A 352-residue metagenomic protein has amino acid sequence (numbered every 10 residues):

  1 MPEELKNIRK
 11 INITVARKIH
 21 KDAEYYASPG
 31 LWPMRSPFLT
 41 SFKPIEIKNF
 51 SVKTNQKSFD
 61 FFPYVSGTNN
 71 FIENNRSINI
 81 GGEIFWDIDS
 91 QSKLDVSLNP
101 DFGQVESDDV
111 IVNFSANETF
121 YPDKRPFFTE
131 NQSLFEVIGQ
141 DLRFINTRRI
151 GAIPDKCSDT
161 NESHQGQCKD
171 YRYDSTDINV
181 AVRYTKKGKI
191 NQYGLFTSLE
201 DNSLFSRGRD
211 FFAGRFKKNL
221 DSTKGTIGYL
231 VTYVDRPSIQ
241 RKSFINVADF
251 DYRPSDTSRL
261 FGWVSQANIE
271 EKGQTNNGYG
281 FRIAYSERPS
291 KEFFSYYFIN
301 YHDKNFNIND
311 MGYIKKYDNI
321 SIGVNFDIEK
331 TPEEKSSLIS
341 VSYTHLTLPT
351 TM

Functional and structural regions predicted by a protein language model:
M1-K48, K57-T68, N74-S336: Outer-membrane beta-barrel channel domains
S340-V341: Acidic, proline/serine/threonine- and glycine-rich low-complexity intrinsically disordered segments
T344-T350: Conserved small/polar residues in nucleotide/adenosyl-binding loops
